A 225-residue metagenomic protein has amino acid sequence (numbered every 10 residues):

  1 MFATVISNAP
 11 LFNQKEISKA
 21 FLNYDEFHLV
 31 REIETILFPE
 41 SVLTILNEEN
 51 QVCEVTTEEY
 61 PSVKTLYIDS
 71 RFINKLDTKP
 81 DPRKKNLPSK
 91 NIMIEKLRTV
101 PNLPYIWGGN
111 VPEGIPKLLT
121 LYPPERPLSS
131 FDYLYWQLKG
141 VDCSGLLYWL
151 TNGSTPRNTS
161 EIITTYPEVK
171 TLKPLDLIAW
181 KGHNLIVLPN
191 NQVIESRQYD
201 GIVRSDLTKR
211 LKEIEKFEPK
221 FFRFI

Functional and structural regions predicted by a protein language model:
M1-P10, I17-A20, D25-H28, S41-T44 (+3 more regions): Boundary regions of SH3-family modules and the immediately adjacent low-complexity/disordered segments in eukaryotic
V5-Y24, Y148-E161, P189: Short, basic/aromatic beta-hairpin or loop at an interaction surface
L22-E32, E161-K170: Short alpha-helix capping/helix-loop boundary micro-motifs
E32-S41, K173: Residue-level recognition of short, solvent-exposed, well-ordered loop/turn junctions that link secondary-structure
N47-Q51, H183-I186: Short, charged beta-turn/beta-strand-edge "cap" motif at the junction between a beta-strand and an adjacent loop
C53, S62-K64, G201-S205: A short local loop/turn or secondary-structure capping micro-motif enriched for an aromatic residue
N74-S160, K181, S196: N-terminal capping segments
G153-K220, I225: ...with weaker cross-activation on analogous glycine-rich loops/strands in unrelated enzymes
